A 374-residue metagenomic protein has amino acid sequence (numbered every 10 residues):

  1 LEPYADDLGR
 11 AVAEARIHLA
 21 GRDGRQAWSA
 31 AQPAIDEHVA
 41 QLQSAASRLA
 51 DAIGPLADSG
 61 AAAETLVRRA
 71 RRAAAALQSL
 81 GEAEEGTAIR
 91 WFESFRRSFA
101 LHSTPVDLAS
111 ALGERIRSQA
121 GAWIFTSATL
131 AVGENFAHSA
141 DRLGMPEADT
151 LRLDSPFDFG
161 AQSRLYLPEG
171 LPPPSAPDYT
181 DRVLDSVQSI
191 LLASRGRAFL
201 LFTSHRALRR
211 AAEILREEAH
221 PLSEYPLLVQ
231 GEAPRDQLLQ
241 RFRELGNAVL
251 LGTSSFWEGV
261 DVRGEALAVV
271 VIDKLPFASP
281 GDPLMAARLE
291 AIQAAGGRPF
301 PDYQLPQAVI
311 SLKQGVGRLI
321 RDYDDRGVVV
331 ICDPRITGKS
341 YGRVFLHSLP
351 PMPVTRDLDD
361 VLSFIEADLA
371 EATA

Functional and structural regions predicted by a protein language model:
L1-A374: ASCE RecA-like P-loop NTPase motor cores that couple ATP hydrolysis to mechanical translocation on nucleic acids
